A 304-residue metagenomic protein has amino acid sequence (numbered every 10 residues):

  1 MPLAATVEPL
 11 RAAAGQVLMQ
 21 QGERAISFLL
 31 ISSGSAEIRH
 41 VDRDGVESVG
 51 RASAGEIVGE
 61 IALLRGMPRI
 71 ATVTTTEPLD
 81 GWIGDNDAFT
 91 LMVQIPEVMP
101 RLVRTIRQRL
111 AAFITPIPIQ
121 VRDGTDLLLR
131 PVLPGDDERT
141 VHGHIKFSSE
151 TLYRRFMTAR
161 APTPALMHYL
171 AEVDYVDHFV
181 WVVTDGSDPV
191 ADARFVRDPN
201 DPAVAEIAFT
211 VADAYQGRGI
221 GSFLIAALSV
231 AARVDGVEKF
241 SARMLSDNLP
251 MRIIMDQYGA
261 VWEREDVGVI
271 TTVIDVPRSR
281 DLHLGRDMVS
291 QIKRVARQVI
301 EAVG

Functional and structural regions predicted by a protein language model:
M1-D44, S48, V58: Regulatory nucleotide-sensing modules
V49-R104: Cyclic-nucleotide recognition modules
V58, T74, D198-P199, A208-G217 (+1 more regions): A short, internal acetyl-CoA/4′-phosphopantetheine-binding micro-motif in the GNAT/acyltransferase core
P100-L102, R107-T125, P131, R243-G304: Terminal substrate-recognition subdomain of acyl/acetyltransferases
L128-R139: A short beta-loop-alpha structural element at the N-terminal edge of CoA-dependent acyl/N-acetyltransferase catalytic
T158-A203, A212: Acetyl-CoA-dependent GNAT
G217-V234, I253-Q257: Conserved acetyl-CoA-binding loop-helix of GNAT-fold acetyltransferases
A232-L245: Conserved GNAT acetyl-CoA-binding A-motif
